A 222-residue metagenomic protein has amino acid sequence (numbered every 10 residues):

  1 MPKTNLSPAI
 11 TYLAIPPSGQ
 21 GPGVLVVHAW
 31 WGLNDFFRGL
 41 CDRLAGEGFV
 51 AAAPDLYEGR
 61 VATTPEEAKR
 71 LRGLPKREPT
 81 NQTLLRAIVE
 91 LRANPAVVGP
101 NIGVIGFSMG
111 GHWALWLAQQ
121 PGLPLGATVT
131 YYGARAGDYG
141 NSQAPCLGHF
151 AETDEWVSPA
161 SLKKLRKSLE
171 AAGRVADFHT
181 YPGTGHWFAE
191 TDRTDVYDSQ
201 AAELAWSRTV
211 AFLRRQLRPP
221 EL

Functional and structural regions predicted by a protein language model:
M1-L222: N-terminal cap/leader regions of alpha/beta-hydrolase-fold enzymes, predominantly small-molecule hydrolases
